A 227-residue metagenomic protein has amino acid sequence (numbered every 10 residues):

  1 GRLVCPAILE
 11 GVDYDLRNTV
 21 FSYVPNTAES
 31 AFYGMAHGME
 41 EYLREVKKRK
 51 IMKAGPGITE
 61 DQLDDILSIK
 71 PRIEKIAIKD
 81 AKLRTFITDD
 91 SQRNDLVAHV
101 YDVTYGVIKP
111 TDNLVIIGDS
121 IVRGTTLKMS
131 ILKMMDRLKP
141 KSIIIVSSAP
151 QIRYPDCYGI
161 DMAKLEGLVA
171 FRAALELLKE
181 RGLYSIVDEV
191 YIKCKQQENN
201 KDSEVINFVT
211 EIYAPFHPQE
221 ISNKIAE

Functional and structural regions predicted by a protein language model:
G1-E227: PRPP-associated nucleotide enzymes
